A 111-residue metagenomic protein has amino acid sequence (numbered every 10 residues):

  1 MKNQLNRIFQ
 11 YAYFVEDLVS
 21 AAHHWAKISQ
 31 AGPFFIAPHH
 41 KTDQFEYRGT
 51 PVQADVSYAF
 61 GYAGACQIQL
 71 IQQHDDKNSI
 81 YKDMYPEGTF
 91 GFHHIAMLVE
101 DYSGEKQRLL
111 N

Functional and structural regions predicted by a protein language model:
N3, F14-G64, G104-N111: Core segments of cupin and vicinal oxygen chelate
N6, S29, F90: Structured loop/turn residues at beta-strand edges in well-structured enzyme cores
F9-E16, A59-G64, M84-D101: Vicinal oxygen chelate
A12, I71-Q73: A structural feature that tracks compact, well-ordered secondary-structure segments with a strong bias toward
H39, Q73-D75, E100: Histidine- and/or cysteine-centered catalytic micro-motif in compact active-site loops
I68: Long, contiguous binding/interaction regions
D76, T89-H94, S103-L110: Short, solvent-exposed interaction modules
